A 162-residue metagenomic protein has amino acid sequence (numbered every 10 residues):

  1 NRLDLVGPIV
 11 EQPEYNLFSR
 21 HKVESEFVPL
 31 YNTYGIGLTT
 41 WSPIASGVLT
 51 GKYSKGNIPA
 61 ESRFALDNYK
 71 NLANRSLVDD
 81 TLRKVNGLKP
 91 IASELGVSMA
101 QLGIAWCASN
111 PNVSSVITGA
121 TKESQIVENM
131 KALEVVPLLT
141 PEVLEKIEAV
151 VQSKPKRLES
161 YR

Functional and structural regions predicted by a protein language model:
N1-V151: Beta/alpha (TIM)-barrel catalytic core signal, keyed to glycine-rich beta->alpha loops juxtaposed to Asp/Glu that bind
V143, E159-R162: Short coil/turn segments at secondary-structure boundaries
S153-R157: Amphipathic, coiled-coil-like alpha-helical segments
